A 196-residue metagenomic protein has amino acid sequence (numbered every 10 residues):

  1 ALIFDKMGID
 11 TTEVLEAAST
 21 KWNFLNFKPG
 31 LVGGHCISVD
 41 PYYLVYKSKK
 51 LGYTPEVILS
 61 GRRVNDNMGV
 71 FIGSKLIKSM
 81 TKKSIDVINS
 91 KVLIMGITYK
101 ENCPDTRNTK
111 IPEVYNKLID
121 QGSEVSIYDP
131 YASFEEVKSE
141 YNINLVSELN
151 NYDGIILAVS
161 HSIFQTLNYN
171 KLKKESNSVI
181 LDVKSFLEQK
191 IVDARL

Functional and structural regions predicted by a protein language model:
A1-L196: Structural/interface elements that position substrates and couple domains in central-metabolism enzymes
